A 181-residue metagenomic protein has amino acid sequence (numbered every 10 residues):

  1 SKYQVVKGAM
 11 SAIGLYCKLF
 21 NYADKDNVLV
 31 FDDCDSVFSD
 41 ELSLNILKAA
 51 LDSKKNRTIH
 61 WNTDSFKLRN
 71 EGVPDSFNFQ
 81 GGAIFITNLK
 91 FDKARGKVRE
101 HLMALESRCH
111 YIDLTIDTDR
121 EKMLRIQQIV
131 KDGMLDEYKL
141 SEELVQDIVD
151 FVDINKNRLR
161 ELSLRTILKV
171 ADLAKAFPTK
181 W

Functional and structural regions predicted by a protein language model:
K2, F79-G81, R95-T118: A short helix-turn-beta junction within AAA+ P-loop NTPase domains corresponding to the substrate/partner-engaging
K2-V28, C34-E41: AAA+/P-loop NTPase substrate/partner-engagement loops
M10-A12, C34-V37, A83, N88-K93 (+1 more regions): Conserved nucleotide-binding/hydrolysis micro-motifs of P-loop NTPases
K18, L42-A50, H101-R108, R125-I129: Alpha-helical scaffold elements adjacent to nucleotide-binding pockets in ATP/GTP-utilizing enzyme cores
D32, L47, C109, S163: Conserved RecA-like P-loop NTPase ATPase core
F38-E41, K93-R99: Short, flexible/disordered intra-domain loops and linkers
S39-N88: Conserved catalytic/switch belt of AAA+ P-loop NTPases
K122-W181: Conserved AAA+ ATPase small/helical "lid" subdomain
